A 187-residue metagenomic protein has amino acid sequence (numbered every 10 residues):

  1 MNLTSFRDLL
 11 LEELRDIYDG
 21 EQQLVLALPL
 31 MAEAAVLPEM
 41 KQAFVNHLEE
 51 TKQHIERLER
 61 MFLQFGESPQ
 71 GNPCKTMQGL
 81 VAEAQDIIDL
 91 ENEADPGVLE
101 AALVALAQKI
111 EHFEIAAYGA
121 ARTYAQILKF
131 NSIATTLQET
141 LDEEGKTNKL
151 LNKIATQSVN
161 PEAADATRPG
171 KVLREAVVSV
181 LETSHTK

Functional and structural regions predicted by a protein language model:
M1-K187: Amphipathic alpha-helical hairpins
